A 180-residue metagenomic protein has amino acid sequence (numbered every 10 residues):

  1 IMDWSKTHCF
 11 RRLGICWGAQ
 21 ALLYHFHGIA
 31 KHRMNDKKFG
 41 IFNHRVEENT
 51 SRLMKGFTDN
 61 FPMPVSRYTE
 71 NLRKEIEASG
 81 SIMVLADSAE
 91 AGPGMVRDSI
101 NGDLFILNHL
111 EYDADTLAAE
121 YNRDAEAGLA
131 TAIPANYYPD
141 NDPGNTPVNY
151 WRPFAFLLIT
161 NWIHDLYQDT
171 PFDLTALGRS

Functional and structural regions predicted by a protein language model:
I1-E48: Cysteine-nucleophile active-site neighborhood
D3-W4, H32, F39-S180: Amide-donor transfer/coupling interface in amidating biosynthetic enzymes
